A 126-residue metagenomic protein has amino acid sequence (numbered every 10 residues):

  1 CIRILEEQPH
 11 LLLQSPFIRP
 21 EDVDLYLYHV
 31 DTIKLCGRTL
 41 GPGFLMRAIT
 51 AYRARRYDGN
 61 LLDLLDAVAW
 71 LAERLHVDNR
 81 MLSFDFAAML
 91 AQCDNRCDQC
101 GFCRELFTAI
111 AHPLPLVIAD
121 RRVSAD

Functional and structural regions predicted by a protein language model:
C1-D126: Active-site pocket-lining/capping segments in soluble small-molecule metabolic enzymes
